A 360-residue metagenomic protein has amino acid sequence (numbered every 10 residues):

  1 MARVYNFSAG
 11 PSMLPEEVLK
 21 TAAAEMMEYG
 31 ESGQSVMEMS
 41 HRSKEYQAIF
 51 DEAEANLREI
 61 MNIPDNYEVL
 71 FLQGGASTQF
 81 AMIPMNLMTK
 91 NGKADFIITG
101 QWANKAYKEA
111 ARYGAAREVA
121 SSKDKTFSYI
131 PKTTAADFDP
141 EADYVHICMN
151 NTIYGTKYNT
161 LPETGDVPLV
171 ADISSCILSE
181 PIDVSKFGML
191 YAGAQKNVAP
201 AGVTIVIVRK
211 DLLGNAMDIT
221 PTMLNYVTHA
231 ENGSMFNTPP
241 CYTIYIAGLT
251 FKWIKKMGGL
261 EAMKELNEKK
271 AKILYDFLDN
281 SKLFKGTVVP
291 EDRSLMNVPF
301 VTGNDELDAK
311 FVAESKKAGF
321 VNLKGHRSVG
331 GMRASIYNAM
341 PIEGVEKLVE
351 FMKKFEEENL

Functional and structural regions predicted by a protein language model:
A2-V4, K317, G330-L360: PLP-dependent enzyme catalytic core of the Aspartate aminotransferase-like
R3-E54: A glycine-/small-polar-enriched, mobile loop at the entrance of the PLP active site in fold-type I
G10, A110, S121-I177: Active-site phosphate-binding strand-loop segment of PLP-dependent enzymes
G33-Q79, N86, Q101, E109: Conserved N-terminal alpha-helix of the aminotransferase class I/II PLP-enzyme fold
S77-V145: PLP-dependent aminotransferase-like
V170, V184-Q195: Conserved active-site segment immediately N-terminal to the catalytic lysine that forms the internal aldimine
A194-Y275, V289, E358-L360: Active-site C-terminal subdomain of aminotransferase-like
F284-S315: Conserved PLP-binding catalytic core of the aspartate aminotransferase-like
